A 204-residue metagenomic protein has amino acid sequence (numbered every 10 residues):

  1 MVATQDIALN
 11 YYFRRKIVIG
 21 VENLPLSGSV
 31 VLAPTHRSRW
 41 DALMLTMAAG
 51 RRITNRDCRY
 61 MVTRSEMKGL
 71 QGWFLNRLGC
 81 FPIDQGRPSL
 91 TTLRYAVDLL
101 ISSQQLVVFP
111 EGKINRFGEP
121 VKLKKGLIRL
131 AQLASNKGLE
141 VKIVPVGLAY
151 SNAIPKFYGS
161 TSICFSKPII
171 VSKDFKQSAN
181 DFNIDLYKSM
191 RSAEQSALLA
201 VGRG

Functional and structural regions predicted by a protein language model:
M1-R15, K68-L78, K156-F157: Alpha-helical membrane-targeting segments
T4-H36: Helix-to-loop junction immediately C-terminal to a conserved catalytic motif
R14, G86-L90: A conditional alpha-helix N-cap/helix-loop micro-motif detector
V18, L32, Y60-M61, I143 (+1 more regions): Generic preference for hydrophobic
V18-V21, K68, L90-L93: Structural motif corresponding to alpha-helix initiation and N-cap regions
N23, R51-I53, W73-F74, V97-I101 (+1 more regions): Short, charge-rich binding segments
L26-R87: Catalytic core of membrane glycerolipid acyltransferases/transacylases, capturing the structured, soluble-facing
T92-G204: Non-catalytic C-terminal accessory region of glycerolipid acyltransferases and related lyso-lipid remodeling enzymes
